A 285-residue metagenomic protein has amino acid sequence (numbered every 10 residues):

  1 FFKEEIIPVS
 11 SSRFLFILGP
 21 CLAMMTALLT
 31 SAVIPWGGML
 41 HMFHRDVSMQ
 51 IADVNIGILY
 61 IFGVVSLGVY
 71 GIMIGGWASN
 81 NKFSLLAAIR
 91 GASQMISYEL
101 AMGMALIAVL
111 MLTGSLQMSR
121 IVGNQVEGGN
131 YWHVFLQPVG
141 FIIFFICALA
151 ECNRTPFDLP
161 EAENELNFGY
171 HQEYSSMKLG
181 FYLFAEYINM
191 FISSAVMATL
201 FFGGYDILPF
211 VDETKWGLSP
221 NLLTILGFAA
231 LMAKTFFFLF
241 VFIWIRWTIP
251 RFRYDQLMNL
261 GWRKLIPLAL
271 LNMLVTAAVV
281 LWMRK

Functional and structural regions predicted by a protein language model:
F1-K285: Selective transmembrane helix interface/packing segments
